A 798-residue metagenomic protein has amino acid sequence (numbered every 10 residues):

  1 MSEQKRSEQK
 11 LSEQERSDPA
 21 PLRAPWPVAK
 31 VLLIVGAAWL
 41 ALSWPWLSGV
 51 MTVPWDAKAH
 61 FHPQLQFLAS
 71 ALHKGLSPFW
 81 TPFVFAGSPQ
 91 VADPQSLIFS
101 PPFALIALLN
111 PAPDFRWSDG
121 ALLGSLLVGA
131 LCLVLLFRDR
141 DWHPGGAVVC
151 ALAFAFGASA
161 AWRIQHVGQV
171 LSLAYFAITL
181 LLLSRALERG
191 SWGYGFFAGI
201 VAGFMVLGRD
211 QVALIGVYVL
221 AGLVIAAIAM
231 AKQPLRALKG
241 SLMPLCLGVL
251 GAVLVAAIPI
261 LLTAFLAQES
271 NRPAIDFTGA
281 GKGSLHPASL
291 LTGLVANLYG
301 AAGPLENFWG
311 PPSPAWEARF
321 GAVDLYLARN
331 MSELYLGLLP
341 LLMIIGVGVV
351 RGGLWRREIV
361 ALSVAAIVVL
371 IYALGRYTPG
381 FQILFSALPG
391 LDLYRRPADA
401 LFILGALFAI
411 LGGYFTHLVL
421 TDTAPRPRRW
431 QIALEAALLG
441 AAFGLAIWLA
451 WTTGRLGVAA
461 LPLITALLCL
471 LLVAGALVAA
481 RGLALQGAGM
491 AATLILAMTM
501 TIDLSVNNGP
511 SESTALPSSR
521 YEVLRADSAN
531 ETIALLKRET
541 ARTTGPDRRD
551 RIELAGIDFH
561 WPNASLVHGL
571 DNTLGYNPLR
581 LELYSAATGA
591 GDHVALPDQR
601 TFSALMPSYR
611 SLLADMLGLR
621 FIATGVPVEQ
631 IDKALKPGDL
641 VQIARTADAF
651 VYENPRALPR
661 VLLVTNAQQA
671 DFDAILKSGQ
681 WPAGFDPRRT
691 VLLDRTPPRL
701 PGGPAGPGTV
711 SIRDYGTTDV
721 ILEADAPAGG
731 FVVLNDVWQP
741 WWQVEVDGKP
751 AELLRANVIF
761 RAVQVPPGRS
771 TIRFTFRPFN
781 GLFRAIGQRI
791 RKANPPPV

Functional and structural regions predicted by a protein language model:
M1-P45, S241-V249, A474-A497, P795-V798: Start-transfer (signal-anchor) and selected internal transmembrane alpha helices of multi-pass inner/ER membrane
P19-A92, L261-N271, S519, D527-V567 (+1 more regions): Hydrophobic alpha-helical membrane-insertion signals
A38-A130, L152-A174, G279-L338, Y372-L391 (+5 more regions): Membrane-interface coil-to-helix junctions
F61, I371, N563, L574 (+3 more regions): Active-site-proximal, structured, solvent-exposed surfaces of multi-pass membrane proteins that position macromolecular
L133-F156: Transmembrane-helix signature of polytopic, membrane-embedded enzymes that assemble or transfer cell-envelope glycans
V149-A151, V167-F176, L182-I200, V212-A213 (+7 more regions): Contiguous transmembrane helix-bundle modules in multi-pass membrane proteins
F156, A160, L187, F204-V212 (+2 more regions): Transmembrane helix irregularities
L298, T493-L617, V651-P701, Q739 (+1 more regions): Extracytoplasmic/lumenal acceptor-recognition loop(s) of multi-pass membrane glycoenzymes
